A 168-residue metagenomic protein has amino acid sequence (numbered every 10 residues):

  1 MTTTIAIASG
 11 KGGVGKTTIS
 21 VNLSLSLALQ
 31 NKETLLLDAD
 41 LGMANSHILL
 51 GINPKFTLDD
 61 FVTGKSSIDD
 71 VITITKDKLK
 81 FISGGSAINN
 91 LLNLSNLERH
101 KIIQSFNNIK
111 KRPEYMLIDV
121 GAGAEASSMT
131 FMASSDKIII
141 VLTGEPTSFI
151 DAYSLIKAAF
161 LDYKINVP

Functional and structural regions predicted by a protein language model:
T2-D40: Walker A/P-loop phosphate-binding motif and the immediately C-terminal alpha-helix
G12, A39-L41, D77, S86-A87 (+2 more regions): Short, ordered loop/turn segments at secondary-structure junctions
L25, N107, M129-T130: Alpha-helical segments flanking ligand/cofactor-binding loops in enzyme cores
E33, K78-K80, K111-L117, K137: Loop/turn-to-beta-strand initiation segments
L37-K111: P-loop/Walker-type NTP enzyme "switch/lid" segment
Y115, V120-P168: Conserved catalytic-core segment of NTP-binding enzymes
